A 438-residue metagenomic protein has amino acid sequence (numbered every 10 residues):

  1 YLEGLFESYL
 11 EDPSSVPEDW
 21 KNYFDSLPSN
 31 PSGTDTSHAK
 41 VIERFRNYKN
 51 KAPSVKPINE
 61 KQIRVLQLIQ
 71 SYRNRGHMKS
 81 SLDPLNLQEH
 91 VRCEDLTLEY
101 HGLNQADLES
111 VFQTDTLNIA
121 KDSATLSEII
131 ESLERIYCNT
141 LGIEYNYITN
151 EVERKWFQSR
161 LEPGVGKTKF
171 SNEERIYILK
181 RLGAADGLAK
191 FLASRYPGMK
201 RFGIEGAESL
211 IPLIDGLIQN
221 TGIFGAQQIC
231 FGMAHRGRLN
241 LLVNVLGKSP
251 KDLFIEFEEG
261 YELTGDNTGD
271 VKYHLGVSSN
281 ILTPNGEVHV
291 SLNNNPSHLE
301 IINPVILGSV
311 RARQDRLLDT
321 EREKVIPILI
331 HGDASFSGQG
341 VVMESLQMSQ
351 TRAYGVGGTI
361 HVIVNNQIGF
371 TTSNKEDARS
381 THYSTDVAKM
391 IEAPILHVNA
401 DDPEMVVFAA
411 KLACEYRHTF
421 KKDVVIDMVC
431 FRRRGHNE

Functional and structural regions predicted by a protein language model:
Y1-N30, T34: Subset of Sec-pathway N-terminal targeting signals
Y23-L27, L85-H90, M233-L241, V364-Q367 (+1 more regions): A glycine-rich phosphate-binding loop feature that marks nucleotide/adenosyl-phosphate handling sites
L27-L210, A226: Extended, charge-enriched "interface" segments that sit outside catalytic cores
R64-Q67, E131, E144, I211-Q227 (+3 more regions): Short alpha-helical segments and helix-capping/turn motifs at coil-helix boundaries
V65-L87, L217, T221-L241, P327-I330 (+1 more regions): Amphipathic alpha-helical packing elements
S110, T114-K121, D252-E262, A312 (+3 more regions): Phosphate/diphosphate-binding loops
F191-K251: Active-site pocket-lining segments that scaffold enzyme catalytic pockets across diverse folds
Q227-A400: Cofactor-binding active-site loop characterized by glycine-rich and histidine/acidic residues
